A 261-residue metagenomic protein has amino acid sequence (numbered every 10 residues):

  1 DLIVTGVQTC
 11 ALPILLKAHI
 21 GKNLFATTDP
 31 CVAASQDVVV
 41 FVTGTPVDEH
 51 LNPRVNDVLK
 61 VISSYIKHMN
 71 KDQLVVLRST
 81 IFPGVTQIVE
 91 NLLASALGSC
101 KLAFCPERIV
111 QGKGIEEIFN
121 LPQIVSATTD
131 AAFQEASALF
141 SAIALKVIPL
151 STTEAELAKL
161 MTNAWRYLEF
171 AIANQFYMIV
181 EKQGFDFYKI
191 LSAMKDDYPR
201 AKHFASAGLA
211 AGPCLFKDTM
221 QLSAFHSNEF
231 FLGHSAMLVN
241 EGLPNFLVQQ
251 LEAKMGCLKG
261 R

Functional and structural regions predicted by a protein language model:
D1-C10: Single conserved hydrophobic/aromatic residue that forms the stacking wall/gate of nucleotide- or nucleobase-binding
A11-R261: Structural/interface elements that position substrates and couple domains in central-metabolism enzymes
